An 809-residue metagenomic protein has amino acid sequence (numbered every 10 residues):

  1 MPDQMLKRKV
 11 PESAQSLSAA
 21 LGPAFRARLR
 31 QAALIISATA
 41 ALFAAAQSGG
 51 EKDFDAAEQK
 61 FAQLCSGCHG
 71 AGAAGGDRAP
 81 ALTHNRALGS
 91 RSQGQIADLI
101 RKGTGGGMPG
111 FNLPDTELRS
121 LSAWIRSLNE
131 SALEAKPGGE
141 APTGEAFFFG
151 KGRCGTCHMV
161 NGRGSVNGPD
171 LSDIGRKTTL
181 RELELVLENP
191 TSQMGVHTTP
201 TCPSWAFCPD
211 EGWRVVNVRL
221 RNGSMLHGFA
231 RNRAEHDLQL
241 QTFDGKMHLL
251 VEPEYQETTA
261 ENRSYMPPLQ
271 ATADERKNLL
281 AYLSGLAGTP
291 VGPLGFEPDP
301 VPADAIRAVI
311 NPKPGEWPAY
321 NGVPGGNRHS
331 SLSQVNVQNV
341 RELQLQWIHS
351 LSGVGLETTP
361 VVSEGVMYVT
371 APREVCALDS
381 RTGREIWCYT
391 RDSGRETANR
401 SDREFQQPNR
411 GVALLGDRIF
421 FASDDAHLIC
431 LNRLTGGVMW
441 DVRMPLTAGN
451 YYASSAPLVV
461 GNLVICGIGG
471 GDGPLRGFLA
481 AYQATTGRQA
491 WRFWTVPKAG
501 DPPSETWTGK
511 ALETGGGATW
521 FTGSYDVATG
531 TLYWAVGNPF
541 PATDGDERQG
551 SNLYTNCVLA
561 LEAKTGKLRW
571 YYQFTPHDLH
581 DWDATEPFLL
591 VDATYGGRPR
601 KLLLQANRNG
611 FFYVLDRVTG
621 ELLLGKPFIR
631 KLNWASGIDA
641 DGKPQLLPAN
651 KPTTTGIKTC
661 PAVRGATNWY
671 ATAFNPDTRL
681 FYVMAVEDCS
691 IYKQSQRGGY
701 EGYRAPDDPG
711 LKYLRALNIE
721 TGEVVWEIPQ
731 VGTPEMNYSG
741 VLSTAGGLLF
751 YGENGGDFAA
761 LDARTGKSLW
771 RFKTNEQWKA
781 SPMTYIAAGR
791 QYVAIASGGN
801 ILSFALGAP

Functional and structural regions predicted by a protein language model:
G50-G72, D98, K136-N161: Sequence/structural segment immediately N-terminal to covalent heme-attachment motifs in c-type and related
E51-Q59, G70-K102, G107-G110, R163-P190 (+2 more regions): Gly/Gly-Pro-rich "capping" loops immediately C-terminal to redox-active cysteine motifs in periplasmic/lumenal
F111-A135, R181-E188, S192, P209-R214 (+5 more regions): C-terminal capping alpha-helices of c-type cytochrome domains
P302-L345, T495-P502, P644-A649, G710-K712: Blade/loop signatures of beta-propeller domains
P314-N321, G353-E374, S401-H427, Y452-R476 (+7 more regions): Repeat-blade elements of multi-bladed beta-propeller folds
I348-T359, C388-A413, D441-A456, G473 (+10 more regions): Extracytoplasmic beta-rich repeat domains
S380-T382, N432-T435, A484-T486, A563-T565 (+4 more regions): Short loop/turn segments that connect beta-strands within beta-propeller blades
G477-R488, S551-G566, T619-G620, G710-I719: Beta-propeller blade signature
